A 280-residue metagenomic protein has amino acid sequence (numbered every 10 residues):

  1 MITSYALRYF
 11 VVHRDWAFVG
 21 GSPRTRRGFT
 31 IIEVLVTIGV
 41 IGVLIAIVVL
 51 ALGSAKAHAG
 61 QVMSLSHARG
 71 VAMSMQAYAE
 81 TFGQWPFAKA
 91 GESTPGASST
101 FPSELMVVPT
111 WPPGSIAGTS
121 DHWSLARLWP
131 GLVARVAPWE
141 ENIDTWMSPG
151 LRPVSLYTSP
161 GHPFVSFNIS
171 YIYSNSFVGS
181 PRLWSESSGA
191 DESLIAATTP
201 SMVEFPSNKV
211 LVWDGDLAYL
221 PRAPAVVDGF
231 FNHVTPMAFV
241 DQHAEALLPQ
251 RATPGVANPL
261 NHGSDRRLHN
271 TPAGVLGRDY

Functional and structural regions predicted by a protein language model:
M1-F29: N-terminal leader/signal peptides at the extreme start of proteins
S4, Y9, A46, L50 (+3 more regions): Residue-level signal for well-ordered alpha-helical scaffold segments within enzymatic catalytic domains
R8-Y9, D15-W16, G42, P130 (+2 more regions): Low-complexity, intrinsically disordered short peptide segments enriched in small/polar/basic residues
V12-H13, G20, L35-T37, V108-P109 (+1 more regions): N-terminal non-cleavable signal-anchor helices
R26-S66: Amphipathic alpha-helical segments typified by the pilin-like N-terminal helix that continues immediately C-terminal
S64-Y280: Short, well-structured segments within or immediately adjacent to enzyme catalytic domains that line ligand-binding
